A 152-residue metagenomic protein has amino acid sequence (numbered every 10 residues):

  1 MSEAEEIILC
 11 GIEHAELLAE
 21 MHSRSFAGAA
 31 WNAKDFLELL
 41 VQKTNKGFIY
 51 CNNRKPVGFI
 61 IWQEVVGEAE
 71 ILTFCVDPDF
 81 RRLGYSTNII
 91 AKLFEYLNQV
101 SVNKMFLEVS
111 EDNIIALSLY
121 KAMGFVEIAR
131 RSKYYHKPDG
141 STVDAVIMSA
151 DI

Functional and structural regions predicted by a protein language model:
S2, L9-L83, I90-K92, Y96 (+2 more regions): Acetyl-CoA-dependent GNAT
E68, K104-F106, I147: Structural preference for beta-strand elements that scaffold enzyme active sites
V76, S110-E111: Short amphipathic helical patch at the helix-1/turn junction of helix-turn-helix
S86, I90, N113-A116, K133-D139: Short glycine/proline-centered loop/turn elements that form peptide/ligand docking sites
L93-L97, M105, A116: Short hydrophobic clusters on alpha-helical segments that form packing/core surfaces in small helical domains
F106-E108, K121, V126-S141: Conserved catalytic-core motifs of GNAT/GCN5-like acyltransferases
G140-I152: Terminal substrate-recognition subdomain of acyl/acetyltransferases
